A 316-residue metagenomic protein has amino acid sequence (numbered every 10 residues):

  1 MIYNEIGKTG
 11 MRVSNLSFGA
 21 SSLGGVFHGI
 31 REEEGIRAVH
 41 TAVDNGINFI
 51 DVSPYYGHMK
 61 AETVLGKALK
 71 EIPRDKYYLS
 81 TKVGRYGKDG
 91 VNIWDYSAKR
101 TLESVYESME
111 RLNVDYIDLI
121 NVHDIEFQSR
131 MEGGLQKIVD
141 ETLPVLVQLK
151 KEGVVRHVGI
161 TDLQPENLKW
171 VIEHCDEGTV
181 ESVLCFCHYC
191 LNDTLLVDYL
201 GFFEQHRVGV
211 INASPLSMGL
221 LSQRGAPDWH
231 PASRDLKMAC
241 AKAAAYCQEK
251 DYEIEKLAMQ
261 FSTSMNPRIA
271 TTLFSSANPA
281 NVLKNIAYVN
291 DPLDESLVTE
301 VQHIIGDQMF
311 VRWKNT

Functional and structural regions predicted by a protein language model:
M1-Y77: N-terminal binding-site loop/beta-alpha segment at the start of enzyme catalytic domains that lines or forms
I6, F18, G35, I50 (+9 more regions): Conserved, mostly hydrophobic/aromatic
K8, D44, A68-R74, E110-N113 (+2 more regions): Acidic (Asp/Glu)-rich catalytic clusters
S21-E33, K88-R100, M131-G134: Active-site mouth loops of central-metabolism enzymes
G29-A42, S97-L112, Q164-I172: Short, acidic/polar
G66-T81, D140-E152: Alpha-helix-loop-beta-strand connector modules within alpha/beta enzyme cores
E110-M131: Active-site groove signature of glycoside hydrolases
I125-T316: Beta/alpha (TIM)-barrel catalytic core signal, keyed to glycine-rich beta->alpha loops juxtaposed to Asp/Glu that bind
